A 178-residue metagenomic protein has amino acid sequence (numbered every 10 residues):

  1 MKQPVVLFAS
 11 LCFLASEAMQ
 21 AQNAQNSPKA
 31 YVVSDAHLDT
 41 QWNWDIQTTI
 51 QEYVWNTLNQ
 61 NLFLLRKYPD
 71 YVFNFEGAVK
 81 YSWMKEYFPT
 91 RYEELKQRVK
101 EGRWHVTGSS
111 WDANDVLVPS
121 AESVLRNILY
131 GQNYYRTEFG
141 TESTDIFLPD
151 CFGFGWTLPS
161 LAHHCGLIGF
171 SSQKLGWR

Functional and structural regions predicted by a protein language model:
M1-P4: Positively charged n-region of N-terminal signal peptides that target proteins for export
V6-S16: Bacterial N-terminal signal peptides
Q20-R178: Carbohydrate-active enzymes and regulators
